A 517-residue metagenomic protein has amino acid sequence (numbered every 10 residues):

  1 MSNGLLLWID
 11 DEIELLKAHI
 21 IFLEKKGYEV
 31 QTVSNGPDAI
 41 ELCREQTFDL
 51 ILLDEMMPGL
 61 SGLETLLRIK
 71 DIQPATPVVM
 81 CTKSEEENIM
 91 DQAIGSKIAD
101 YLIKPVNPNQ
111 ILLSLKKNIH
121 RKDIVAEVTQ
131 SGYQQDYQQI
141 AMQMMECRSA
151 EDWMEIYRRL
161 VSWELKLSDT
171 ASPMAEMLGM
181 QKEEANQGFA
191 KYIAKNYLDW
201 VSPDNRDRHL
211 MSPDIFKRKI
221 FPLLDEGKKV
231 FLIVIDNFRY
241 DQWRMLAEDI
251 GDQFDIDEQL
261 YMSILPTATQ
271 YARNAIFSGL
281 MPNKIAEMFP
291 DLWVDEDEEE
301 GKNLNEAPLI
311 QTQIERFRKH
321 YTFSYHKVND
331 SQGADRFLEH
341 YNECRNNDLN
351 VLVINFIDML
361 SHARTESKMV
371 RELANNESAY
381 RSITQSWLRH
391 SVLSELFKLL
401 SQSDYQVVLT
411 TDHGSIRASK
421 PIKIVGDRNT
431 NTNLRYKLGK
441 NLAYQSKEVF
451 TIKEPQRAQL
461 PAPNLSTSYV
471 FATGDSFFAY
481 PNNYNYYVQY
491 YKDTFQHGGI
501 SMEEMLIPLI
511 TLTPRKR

Functional and structural regions predicted by a protein language model:
E12, I21-F22, M56, D91 (+3 more regions): Feature captures the catalytic ectodomains and active-site-proximal regions of enzymes that hydrolyze or transfer
I13-Q31: Two-component/phosphorelay signaling modules centered on CheY-like receiver
S34-D38, S61-E64: Acidic catalytic/metal-coordinating carboxylates
E41, L63-P74: Short amphipathic alpha-helix used as the core "switch/output" element in two-component signaling
T47-L52: Active-site beta3 strand of CheY-like receiver
E64, E85-D100: Alpha4 helix (beta4-alpha4-beta5 surface) of REC/receiver domains from two-component response regulators
N88, V106-L115: C-terminal output helix
